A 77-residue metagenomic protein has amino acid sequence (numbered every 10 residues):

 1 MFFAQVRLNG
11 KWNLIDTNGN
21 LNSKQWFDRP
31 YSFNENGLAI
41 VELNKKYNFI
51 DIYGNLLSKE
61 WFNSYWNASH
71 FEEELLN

Functional and structural regions predicted by a protein language model:
M1-N77: Residue-level detector of conserved, function-critical positions
